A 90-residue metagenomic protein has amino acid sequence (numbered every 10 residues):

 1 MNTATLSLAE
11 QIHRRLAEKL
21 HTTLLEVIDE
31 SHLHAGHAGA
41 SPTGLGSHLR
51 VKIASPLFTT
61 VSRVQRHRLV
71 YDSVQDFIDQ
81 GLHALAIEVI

Functional and structural regions predicted by a protein language model:
N2-V64, Y71-D72, D79-I90: Contiguous, often N-terminal, cationic amphipathic patches that form binding interfaces
